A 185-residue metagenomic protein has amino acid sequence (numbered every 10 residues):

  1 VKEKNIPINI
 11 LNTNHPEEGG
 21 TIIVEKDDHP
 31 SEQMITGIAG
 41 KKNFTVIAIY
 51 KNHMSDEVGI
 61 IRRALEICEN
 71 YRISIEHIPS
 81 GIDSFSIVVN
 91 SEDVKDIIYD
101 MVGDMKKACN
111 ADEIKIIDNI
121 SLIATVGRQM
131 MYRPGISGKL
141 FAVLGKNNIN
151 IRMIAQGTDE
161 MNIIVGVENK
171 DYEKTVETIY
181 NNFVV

Functional and structural regions predicted by a protein language model:
K2-V185: C-terminal catalytic "cap/lid" subdomain
